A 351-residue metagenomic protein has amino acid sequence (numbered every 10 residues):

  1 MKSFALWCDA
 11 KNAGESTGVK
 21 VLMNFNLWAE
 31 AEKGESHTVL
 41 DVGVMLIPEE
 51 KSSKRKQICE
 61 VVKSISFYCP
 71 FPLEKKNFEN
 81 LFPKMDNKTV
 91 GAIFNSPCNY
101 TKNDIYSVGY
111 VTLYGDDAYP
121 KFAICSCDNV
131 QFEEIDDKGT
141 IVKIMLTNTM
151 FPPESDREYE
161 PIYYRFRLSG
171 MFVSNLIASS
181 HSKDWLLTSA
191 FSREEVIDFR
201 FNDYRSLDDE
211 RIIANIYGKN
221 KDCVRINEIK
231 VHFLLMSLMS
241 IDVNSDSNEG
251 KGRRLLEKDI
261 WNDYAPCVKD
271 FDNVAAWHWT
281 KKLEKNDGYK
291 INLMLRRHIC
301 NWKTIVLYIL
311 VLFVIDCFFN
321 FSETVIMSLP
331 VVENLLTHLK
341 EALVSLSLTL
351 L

Functional and structural regions predicted by a protein language model:
M1-I162: N-terminal pre-first-transmembrane soluble regions of secretory-pathway and organelle membrane proteins
V42-V44, D136-P153, A214-I216, D263 (+2 more regions): Generic recognition of long tandem-repeat/solenoid scaffolds
L46-E50, F71-L73, L168-S174, S237-M239 (+1 more regions): Beta-strand elements of well-folded, non-transmembrane domains
Q57-F67, E154-V173, S179, G288-C300: Extended Gly/Ser/Thr-rich low-complexity repeat segments, especially those forming or decorating extracellular
M145-R254: Surface-exposed, acidic/Ser/Thr-rich flexible loop segments
V196-F201, D263-K269, E323: Short C-terminal domain-edge/linker segments immediately following a structured domain
C223-N301: Membrane-proximal, non-transmembrane alpha-helical segments
Y289-L351: C-terminal single-pass membrane-anchor helix
